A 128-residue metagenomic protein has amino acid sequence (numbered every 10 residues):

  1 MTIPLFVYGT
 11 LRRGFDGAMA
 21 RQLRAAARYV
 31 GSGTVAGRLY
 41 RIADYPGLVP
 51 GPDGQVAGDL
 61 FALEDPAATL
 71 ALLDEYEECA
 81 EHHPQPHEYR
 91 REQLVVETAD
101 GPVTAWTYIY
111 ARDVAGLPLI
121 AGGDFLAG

Functional and structural regions predicted by a protein language model:
M1-G128: Glycine-aromatic micro-motifs
